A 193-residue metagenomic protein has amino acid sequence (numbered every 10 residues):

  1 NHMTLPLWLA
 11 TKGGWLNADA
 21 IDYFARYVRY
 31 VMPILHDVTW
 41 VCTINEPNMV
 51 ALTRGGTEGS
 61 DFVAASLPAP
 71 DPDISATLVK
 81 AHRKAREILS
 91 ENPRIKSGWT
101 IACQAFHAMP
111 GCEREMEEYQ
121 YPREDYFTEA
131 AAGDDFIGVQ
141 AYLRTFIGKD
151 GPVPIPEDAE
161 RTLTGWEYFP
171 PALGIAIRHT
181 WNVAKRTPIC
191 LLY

Functional and structural regions predicted by a protein language model:
H2-Y193: Non-catalytic scaffold segments within catalytic domains of secreted glycoside hydrolases
